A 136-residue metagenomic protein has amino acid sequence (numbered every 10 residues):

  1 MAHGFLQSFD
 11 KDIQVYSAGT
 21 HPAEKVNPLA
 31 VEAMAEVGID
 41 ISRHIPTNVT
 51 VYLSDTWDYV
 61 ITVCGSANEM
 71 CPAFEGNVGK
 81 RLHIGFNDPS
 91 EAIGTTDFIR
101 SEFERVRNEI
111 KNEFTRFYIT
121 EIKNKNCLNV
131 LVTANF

Functional and structural regions predicted by a protein language model:
M1-V51: Conserved active-site segments centered on acidic
S17, T62, L82-G85: Structural signal for conserved beta-strand scaffold positions within catalytic alpha/beta enzyme cores
S54-T56: Alpha-helix C-terminal capping/helix-to-coil transition sites in glycosyltransferase folds
G65-N68: Short glycine-rich anion-binding loops that position phosphate/pyrophosphate groups of nucleotides and phosphorylated
M70-F136: Phosphate-binding/catalytic loops
